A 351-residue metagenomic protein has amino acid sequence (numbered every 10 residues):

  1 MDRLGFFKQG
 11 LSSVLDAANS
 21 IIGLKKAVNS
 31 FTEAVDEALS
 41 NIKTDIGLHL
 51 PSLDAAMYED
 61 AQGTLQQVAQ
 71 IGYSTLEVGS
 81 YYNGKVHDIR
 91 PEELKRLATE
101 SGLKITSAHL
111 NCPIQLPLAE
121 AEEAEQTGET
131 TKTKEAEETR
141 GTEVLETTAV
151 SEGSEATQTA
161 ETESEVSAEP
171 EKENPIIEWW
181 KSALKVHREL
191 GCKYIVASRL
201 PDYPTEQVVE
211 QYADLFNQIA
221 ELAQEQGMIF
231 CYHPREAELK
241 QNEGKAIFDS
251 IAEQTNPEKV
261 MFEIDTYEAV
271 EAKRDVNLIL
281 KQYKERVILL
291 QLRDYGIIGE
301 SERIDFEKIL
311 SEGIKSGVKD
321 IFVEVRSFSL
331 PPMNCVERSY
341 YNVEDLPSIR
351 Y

Functional and structural regions predicted by a protein language model:
M1-A18: N-terminal secretory signal peptides and thylakoid transit peptides that target proteins across membranes
E33-K132, E146, E152-L190, Y340-Y351: N-terminal pre-domain/capping segments
T44-L50, L76-V78, I105-L110, I195-A197 (+4 more regions): Hydrophobic faces of well-ordered beta-strands that scaffold small-molecule active sites in alpha/beta enzyme cores
L53-E59, G79-R90, C112-A119, E171-I177 (+5 more regions): Acidic-and-aromatic substrate-binding clefts and catalytic sites of carbohydrate-active enzymes
L65-Q66, P91-K95, W180-L184, A213-A220 (+5 more regions): Generic structural signal for well-ordered alpha-helices, preferentially at hydrophobic/aromatic core positions
T75, A223-S311: Acidic/histidine-rich catalytic cores of soluble enzymes
L116-E137, G141-V150, E155-M261, M333: Active-site acidic/histidine proton-transfer and metal-coordination neighborhood in alpha/beta enzyme cores
E312-G313, R326-Y351: Aromatic-rich peripheral "rim/lid" segments of glycoside hydrolase catalytic domains that contact and position glycan
